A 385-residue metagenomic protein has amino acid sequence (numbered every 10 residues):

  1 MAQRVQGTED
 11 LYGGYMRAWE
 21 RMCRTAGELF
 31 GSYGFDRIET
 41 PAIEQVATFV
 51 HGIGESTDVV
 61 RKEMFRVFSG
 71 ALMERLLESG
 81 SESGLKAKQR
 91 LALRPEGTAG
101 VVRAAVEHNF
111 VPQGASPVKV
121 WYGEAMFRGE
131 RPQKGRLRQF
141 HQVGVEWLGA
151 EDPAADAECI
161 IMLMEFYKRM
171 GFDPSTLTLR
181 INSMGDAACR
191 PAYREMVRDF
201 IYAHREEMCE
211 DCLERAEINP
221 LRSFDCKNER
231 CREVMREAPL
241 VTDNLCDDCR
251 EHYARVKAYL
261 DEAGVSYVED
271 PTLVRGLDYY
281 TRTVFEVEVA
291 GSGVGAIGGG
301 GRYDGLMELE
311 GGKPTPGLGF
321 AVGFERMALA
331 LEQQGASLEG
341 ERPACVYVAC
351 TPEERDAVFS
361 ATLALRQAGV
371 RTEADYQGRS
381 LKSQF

Functional and structural regions predicted by a protein language model:
M1-K382: TRNA-recognition modules of translation machinery and tRNA-sensing kinases, especially anticodon-binding
